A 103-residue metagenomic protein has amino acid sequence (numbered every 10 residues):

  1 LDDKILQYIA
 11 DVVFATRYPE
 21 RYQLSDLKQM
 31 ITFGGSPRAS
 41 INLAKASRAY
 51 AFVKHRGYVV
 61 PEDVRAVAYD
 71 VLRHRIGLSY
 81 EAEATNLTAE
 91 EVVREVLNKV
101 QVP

Functional and structural regions predicted by a protein language model:
L1-E20: Phosphate-sensing "switch" segment of ASCE/P-loop ATPases
Y18-P103: C-terminal engagement/docking regions of AAA+ P-loop ATPases
